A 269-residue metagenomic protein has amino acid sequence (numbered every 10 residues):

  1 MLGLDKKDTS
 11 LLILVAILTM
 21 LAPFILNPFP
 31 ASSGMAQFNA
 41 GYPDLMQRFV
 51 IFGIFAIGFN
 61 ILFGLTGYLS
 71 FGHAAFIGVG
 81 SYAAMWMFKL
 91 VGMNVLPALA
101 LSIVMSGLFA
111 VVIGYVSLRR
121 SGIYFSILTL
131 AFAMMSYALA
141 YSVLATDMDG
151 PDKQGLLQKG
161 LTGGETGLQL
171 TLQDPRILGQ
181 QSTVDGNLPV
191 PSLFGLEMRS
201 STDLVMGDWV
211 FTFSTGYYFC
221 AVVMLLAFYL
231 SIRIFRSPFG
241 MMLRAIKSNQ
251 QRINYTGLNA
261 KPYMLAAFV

Functional and structural regions predicted by a protein language model:
M1-V269: Transmembrane alpha-helices and adjacent helix-loop boundaries
